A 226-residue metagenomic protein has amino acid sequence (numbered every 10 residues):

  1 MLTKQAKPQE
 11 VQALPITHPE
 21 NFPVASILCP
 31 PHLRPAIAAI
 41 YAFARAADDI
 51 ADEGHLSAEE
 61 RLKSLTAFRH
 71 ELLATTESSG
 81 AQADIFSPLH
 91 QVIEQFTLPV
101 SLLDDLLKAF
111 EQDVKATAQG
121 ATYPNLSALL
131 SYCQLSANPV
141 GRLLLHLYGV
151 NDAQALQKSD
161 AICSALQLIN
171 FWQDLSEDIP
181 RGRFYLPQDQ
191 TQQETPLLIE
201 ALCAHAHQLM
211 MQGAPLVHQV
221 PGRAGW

Functional and structural regions predicted by a protein language model:
M1-P221: Acidic catalytic motifs of isoprenoid enzymes
R223-W226: Amphipathic alpha-helical protein-interaction segments enriched in hydrophobic
